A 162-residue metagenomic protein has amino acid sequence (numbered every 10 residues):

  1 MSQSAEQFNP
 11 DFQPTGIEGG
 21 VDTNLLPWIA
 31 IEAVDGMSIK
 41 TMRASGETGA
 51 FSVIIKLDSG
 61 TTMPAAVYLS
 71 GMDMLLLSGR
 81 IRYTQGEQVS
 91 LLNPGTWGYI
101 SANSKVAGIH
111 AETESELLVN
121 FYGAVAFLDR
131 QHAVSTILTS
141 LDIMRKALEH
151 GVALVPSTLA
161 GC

Functional and structural regions predicted by a protein language model:
M1-G49, A133-L138, D142-C162: A short, N-terminal "cap"/entry segment at the start of jelly-roll beta-barrel domains of the cupin/DSBH fold
I39-T41, S52-K56, D73, W97-Y99: Conserved hydrophobic/aromatic beta-strand scaffold that supports enzyme active sites
G46, D73, R82-V106, H110-A111: Short acidic-glycine-tyrosine-enriched beta hairpin
G49-A50, V67-L69, H110-T113: Short glycine/proline-enriched turns and hinge-like loops at secondary-structure junctions
I54-K56, R80-R82, N120: Residue-level recognition of well-ordered beta-strand positions that form the cores of beta-sheet-rich folds across
I55-L57, T61-A66, V89-L92, N103-K105: A cross-kingdom feature marking solvent-exposed beta-strand/loop segments within repeated, beta-rich binding/scaffold
S59-G60, A65-E87: Glycine- and acidic-residue-biased ligand/ion/polar-headgroup-sensing regions
Y99, E112-D129: A short hydrophobic beta-strand segment most commonly corresponding to one strand of the jelly-roll/cupin
